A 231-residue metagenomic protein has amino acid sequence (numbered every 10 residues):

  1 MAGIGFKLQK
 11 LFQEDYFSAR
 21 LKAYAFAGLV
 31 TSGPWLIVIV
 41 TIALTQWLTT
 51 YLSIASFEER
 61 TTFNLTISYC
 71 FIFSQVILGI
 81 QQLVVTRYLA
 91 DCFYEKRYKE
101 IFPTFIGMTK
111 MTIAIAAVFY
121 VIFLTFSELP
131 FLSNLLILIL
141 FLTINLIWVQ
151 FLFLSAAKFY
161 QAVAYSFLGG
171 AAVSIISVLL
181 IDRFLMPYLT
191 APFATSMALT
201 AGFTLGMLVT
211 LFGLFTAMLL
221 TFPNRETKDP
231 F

Functional and structural regions predicted by a protein language model:
M1-I42, T61: N-terminal membrane topogenesis motif
M1-R20, L152-A156, D182, L205-P230: C-terminal transmembrane helix end/exit motif
L44-F71, F193-M197: Interfacial/gating helices of multi-pass transporter permease domains
I54-L65, E95-T104, V118-L142: Membrane-interface helix-capping segments at transmembrane helix termini in multi-pass transporters
S68-F73, T125-L154, A164: Alpha-helical transmembrane segments of multi-pass membrane proteins
Q75-G107: Transmembrane-helix boundary and interhelical linker motifs in polytopic inner-membrane proteins
M111-L138, M197-M218: Short alpha-helical transmembrane segments in multi-pass integral membrane proteins
S166-L220: Hydrophobic alpha-helical transmembrane segments
